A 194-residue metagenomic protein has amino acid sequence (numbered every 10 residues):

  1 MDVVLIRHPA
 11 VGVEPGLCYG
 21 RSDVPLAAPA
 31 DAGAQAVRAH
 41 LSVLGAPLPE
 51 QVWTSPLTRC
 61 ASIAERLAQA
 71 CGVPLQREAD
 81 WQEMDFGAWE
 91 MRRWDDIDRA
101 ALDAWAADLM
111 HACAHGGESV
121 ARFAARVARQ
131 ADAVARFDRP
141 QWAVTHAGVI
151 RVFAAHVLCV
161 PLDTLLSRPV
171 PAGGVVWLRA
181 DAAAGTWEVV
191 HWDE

Functional and structural regions predicted by a protein language model:
M1-D2, V37, L44, R77 (+3 more regions): Acidic, low-complexity terminal tails and accessory targeting/binding regions of phosphate-metabolizing enzymes
V3-V4, E50, F137-G148: Generic beta-sheet signal
V3-V73: Active-site-proximal alpha-helix that buttresses catalytic centers in soluble enzyme cores
G12, R59-A61, E83-M84, V149-V152: Short, active-site-adjacent cap segments at secondary-structure transitions
Q35-S42, A124, A128-A135: Generic structural signal for well-ordered alpha-helical scaffold segments
T54-S55, A125, V144-T145: Short beta-strand scaffold positions
R66, V152-H156: Active-site signature of alpha/beta-hydrolase-fold catalytic machinery across serine- and Asp/Cys-nucleophile hydrolases
Q69-R126: Phosphate-handling substructures
